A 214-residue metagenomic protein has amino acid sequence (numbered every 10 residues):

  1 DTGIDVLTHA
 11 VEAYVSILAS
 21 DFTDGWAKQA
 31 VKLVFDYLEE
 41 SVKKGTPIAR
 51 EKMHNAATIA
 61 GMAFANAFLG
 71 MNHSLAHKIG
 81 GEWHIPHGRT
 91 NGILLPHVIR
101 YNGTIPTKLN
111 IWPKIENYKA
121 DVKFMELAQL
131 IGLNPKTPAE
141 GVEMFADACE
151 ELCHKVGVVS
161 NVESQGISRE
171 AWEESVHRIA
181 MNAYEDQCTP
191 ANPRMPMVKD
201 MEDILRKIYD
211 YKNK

Functional and structural regions predicted by a protein language model:
D1-A67: Carboxylate- and glycine-rich phosphate/diphosphate-binding segment that chelates Mg2+/Mn2+
A27, R50-M53, V142, V176 (+1 more regions): Hydrophobic packing residues in well-ordered alpha-helices of helical domains and bundles
Q29, G70, E150-V158, R178-Y184: Short acidic alpha-helix initiation/capping motifs at coil-to-helix transition points, especially at protein N-termini
L38, V42, A57-F64, F68 (+5 more regions): Alpha-helix capping/termination and helix-coil
T58-N91, E185-A191: Glycine-rich phosphate/pyrophosphate-binding beta-alpha loops
R89-A171, K214: Gly/Pro-rich interdomain helix-loop hinge
A171-K214: Short, amphipathic C-terminal "tail helix"
